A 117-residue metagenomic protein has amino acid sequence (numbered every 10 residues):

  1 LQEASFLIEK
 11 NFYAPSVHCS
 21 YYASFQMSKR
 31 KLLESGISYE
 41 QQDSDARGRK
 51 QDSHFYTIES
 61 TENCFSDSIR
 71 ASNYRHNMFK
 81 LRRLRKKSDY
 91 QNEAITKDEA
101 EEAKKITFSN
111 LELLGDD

Functional and structural regions predicted by a protein language model:
L1-D117: Terminal alpha-helical segments
